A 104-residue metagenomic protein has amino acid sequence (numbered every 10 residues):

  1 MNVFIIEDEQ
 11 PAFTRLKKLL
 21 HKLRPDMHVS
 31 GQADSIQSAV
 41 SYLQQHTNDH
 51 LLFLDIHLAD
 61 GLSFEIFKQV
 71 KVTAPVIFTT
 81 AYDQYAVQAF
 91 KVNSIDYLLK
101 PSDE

Functional and structural regions predicted by a protein language model:
M1-V3: Extreme N-terminal starter segment of soluble prokaryotic enzymes
E7: Conserved acidic carboxylate
Q10-G31, Q69: Two-component/phosphorelay signaling modules centered on CheY-like receiver
P11, S38, Q84-Y85: Short alpha-helical
T14-K17, Q32-L51: Acidic, metal-coordinating helix/loop segments flanking the phosphotransfer/catalytic sites of two-component signaling
R24, Q45-H46, K91: Alpha-helix termination/capping residues and helix-transition junctions
G31-Q37, D60, L99: Short loop/edge segments at beta-strand edges and connector loops that shape dinucleotide/nucleotide cofactor-binding
D49-E104: CheY-like receiver
